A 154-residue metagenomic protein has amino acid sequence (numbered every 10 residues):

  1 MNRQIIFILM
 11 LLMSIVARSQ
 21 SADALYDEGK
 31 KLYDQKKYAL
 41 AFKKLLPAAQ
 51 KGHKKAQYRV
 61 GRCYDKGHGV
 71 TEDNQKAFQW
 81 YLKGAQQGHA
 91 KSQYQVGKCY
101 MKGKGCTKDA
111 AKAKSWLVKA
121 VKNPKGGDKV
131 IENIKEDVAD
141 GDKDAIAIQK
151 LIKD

Functional and structural regions predicted by a protein language model:
M10-R18: Hydrophobic h-region of N-terminal signal peptides that target proteins for export in Gram-negative bacteria
Q20, L32-Y33, Q50-H53, K66-H68 (+6 more regions): Short helix-capping/linker turns of helical repeat alpha-solenoids
S21-L40, K44-K51: Alpha-helical segment of the N-proximal tetratricopeptide repeat
A24-L32, R59-K66, Q95-K102, N133-D137 (+1 more regions): Hydrophobic face of amphipathic alpha-helices that form TPR/SEL1-like repeat modules and related alpha-solenoid
Y58-R59, K91-K98, A110, K129-N133 (+1 more regions): Alpha-solenoid helical repeat scaffolds
P124-D154: Terminal, low-structured helical/coil segments at or just beyond the last alpha-helical repeat
